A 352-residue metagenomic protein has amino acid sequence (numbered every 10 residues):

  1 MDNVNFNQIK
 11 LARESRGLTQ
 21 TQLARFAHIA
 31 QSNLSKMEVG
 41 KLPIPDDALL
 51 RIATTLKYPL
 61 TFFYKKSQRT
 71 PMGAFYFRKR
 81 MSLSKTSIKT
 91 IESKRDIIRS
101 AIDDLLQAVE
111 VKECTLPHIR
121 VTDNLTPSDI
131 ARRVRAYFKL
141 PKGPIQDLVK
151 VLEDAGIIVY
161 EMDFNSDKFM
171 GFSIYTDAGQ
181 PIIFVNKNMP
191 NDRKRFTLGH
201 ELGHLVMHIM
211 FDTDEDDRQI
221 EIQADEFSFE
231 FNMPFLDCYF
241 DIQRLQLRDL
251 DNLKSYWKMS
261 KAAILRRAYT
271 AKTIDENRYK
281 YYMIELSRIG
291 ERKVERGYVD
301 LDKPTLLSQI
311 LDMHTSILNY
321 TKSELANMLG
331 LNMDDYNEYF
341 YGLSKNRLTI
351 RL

Functional and structural regions predicted by a protein language model:
M1-L352: Active-site hotspot residues in diverse enzymes, especially metal/ion-binding acidic/histidine motifs
